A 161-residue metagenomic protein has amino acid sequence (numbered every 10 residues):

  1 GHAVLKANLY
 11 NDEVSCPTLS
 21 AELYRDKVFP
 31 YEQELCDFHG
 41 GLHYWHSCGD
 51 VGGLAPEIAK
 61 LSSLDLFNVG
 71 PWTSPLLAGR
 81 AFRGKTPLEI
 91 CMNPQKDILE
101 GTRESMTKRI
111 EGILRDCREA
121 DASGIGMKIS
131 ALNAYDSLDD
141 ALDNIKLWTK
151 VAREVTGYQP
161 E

Functional and structural regions predicted by a protein language model:
G1-E161: Active-site loop segments of alpha/beta catalytic cores
